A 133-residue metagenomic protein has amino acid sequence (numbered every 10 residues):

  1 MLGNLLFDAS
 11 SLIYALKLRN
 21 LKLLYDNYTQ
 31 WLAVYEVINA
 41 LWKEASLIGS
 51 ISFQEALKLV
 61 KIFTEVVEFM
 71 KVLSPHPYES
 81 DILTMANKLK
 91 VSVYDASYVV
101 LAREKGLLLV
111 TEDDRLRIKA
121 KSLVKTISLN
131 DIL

Functional and structural regions predicted by a protein language model:
M1-R19, T29: Metal-dependent nucleic-acid phosphoesterase active-site entry motif
L2-N4, T29-Q30, V99-L133: Acidic, PIN/NYN-like endoribonuclease modules and their adjacent C-terminal/linker elements
S10, Y35-I38, L57, S80 (+1 more regions): Non-catalytic, well-ordered alpha-helical scaffold segments
Y14-A15, E36, D81, I118-K119: Phosphate- and divalent-cation-binding pockets in alpha/beta enzyme and binding domains that engage nucleotide-derived
L16-S50, Q54-K58, K71-L73: PIN/NYN-family metal-dependent endoribonuclease catalytic core
I38-W42, T64, L83-A86, V99: Amphipathic alpha-helical segments within well-ordered protein domains
I51-T64, R115-K121: Membrane-interacting alpha-helical segments
F69-L108, E112-R115: Active-site neighborhoods of divalent-metal-dependent phosphate/nucleic-acid chemistry enzymes
